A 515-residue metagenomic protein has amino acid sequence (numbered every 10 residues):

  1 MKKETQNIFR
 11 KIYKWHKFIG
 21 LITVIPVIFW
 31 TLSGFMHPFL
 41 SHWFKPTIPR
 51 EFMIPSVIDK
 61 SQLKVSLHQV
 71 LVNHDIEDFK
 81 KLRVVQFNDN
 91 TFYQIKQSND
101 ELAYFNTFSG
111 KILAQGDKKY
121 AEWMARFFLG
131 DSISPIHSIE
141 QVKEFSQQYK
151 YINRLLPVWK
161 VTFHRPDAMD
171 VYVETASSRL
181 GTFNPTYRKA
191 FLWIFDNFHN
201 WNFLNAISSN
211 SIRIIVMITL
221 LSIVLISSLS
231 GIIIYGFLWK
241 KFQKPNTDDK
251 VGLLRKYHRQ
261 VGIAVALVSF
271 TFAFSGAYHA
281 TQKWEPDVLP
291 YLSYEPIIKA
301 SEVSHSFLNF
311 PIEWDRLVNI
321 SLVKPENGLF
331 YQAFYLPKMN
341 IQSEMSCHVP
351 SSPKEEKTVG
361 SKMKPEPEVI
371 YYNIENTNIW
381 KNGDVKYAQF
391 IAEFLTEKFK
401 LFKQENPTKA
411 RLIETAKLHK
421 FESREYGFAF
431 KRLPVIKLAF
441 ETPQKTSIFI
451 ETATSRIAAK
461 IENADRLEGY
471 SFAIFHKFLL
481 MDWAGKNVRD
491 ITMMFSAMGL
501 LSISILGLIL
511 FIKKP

Functional and structural regions predicted by a protein language model:
K2-P515: Conserved histidines in hydrophobic membrane contexts and catalytic metal-binding motifs
